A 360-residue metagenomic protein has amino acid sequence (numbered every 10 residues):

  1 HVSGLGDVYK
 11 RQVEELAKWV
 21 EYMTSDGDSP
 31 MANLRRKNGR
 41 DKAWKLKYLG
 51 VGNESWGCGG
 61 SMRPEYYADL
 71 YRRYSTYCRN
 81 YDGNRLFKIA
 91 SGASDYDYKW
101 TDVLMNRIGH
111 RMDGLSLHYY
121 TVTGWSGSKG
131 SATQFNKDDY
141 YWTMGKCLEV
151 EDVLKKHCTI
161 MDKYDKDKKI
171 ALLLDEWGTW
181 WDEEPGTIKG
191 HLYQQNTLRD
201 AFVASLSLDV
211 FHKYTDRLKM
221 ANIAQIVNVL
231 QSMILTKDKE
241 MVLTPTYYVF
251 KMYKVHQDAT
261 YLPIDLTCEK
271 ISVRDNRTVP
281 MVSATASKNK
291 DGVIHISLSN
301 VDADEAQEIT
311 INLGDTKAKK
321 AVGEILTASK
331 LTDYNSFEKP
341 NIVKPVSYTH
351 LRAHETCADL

Functional and structural regions predicted by a protein language model:
H1-L5, Y9, H350, C357-D359: Single conserved hydrophobic/aromatic residue that forms the stacking wall/gate of nucleotide- or nucleobase-binding
Q12-M23: Carboxylate/His-rich catalytic cores and anion/metal-binding grooves
W19, L49, L115, E176 (+3 more regions): Conserved, mostly hydrophobic/aromatic
M31-M62, I170-W177: Active-site groove signature of glycoside hydrolases
P64-A201, E269-D275: Noncatalytic carbohydrate-binding groove/subsite architecture in carbohydrate-active enzymes
I170-Q257, Y261-M281: Aromatic/acidic polysaccharide-binding cleft in carbohydrate-active enzymes
T278-K317, G323: Carbohydrate-binding surface patches
K317-R352: Acidic, Ser/Thr/Pro-rich beta/coil linker or hinge segments at domain junctions
